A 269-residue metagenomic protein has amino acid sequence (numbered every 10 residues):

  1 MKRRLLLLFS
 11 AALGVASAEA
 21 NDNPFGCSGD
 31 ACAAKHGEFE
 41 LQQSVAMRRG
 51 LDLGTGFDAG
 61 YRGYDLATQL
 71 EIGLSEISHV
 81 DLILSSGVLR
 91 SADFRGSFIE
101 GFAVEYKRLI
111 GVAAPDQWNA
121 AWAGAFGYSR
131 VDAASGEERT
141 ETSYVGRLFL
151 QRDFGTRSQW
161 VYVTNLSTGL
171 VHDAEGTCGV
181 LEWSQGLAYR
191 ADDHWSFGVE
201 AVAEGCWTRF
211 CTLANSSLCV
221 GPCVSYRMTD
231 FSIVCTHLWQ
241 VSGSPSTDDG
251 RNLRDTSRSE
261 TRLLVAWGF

Functional and structural regions predicted by a protein language model:
M1-C27: Cleavable N-terminal export/targeting peptides
E19-D173, C178-S184, A188-F269: Transmembrane beta-barrel domains of Gram-negative outer membranes and organellar outer membranes
